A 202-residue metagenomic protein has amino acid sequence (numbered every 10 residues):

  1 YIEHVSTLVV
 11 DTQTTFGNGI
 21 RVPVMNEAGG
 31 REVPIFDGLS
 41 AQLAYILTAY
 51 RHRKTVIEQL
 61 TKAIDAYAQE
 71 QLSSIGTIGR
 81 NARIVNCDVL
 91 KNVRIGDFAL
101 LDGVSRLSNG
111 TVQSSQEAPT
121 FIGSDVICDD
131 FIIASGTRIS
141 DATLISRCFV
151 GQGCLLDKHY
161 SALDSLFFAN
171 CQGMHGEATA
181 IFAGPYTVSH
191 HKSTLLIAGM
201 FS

Functional and structural regions predicted by a protein language model:
Y1-I2, S6-L8, T14, G76-T77 (+16 more regions): A structural motif detector for beta-strand N-caps
Y1-N81, N86, N92, F98: Terminal amphipathic alpha-helical/low-complexity segments used for targeting or macromolecular assembly
E27-T61, D130-K158, T187-S189: A broadly tuned preference for mixed-charge, low-complexity surface segments
